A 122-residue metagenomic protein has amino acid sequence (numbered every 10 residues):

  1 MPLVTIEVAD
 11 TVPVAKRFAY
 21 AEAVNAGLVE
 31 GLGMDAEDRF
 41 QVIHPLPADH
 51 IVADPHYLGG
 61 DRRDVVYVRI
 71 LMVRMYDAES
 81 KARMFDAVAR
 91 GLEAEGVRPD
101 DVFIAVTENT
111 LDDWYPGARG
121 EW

Functional and structural regions predicted by a protein language model:
M1-W122: Interaction-mediating elements
